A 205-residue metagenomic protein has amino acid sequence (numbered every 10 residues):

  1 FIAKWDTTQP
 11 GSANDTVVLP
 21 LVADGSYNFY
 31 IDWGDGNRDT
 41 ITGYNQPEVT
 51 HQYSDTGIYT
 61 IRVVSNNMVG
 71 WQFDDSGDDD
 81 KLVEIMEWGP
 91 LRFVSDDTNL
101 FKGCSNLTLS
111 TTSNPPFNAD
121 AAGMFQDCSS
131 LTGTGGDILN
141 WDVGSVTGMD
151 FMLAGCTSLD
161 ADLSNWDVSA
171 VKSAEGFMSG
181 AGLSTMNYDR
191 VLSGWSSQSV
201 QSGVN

Functional and structural regions predicted by a protein language model:
F1-N205: Negatively charged
